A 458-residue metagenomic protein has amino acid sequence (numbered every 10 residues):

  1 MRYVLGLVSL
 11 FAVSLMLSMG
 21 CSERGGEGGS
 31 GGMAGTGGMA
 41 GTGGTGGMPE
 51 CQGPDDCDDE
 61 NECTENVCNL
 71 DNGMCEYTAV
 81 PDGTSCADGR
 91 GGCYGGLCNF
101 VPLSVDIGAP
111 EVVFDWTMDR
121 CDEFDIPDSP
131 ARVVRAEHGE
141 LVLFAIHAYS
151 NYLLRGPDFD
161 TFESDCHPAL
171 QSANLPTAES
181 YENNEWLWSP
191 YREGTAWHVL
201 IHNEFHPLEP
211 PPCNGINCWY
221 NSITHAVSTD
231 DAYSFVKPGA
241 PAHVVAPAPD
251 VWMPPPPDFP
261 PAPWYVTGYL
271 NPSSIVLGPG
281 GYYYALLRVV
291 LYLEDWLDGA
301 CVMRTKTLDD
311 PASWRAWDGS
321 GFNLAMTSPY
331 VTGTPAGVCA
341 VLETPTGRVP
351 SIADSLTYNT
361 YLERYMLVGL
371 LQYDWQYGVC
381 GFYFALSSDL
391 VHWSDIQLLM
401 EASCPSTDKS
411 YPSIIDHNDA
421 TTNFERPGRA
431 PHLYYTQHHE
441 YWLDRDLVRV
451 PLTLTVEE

Functional and structural regions predicted by a protein language model:
M1-F11: Bacterial N-terminal signal peptides that target proteins for export
L17-G20: C-terminal motif of bacterial Sec signal peptides marking the signal peptidase cleavage site
S22-G28, G43-F100: Cysteine-rich modules of extracellular adhesion/ECM and protease-associated proteins
E27-M48, S234, W393: Collagen-like Gly-X-Y triplet repeats in extracellular proteins
E50-C51, R348, I414: Short, flexible domain-boundary/linker segments around small modular repeats
V101-N183, Y191-W264, L277-V349, Y358-T407 (+1 more regions): Beta-rich carbohydrate-recognition and catalytic domains
D231, L270-P272: Catalytic cores of extracellular degradative/oxidative enzymes
S274, I352-L356, P412: Beta-rich, blade/repeat-based domains predominating in secreted/periplasmic proteins but also intracellular
